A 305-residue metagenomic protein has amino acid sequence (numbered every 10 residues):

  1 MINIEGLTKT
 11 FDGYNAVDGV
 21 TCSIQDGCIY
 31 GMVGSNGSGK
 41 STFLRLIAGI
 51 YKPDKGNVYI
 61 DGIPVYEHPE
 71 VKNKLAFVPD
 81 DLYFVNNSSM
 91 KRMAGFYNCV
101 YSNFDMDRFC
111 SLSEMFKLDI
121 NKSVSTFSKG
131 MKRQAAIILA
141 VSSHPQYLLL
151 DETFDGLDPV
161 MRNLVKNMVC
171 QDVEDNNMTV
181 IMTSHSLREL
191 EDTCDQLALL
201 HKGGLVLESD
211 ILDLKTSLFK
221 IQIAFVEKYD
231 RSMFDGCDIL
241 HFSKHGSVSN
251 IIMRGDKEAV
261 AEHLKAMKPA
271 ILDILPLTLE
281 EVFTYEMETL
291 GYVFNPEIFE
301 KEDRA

Functional and structural regions predicted by a protein language model:
G34-G39: Walker A (P-loop) phosphate-binding loop of ABC-type ATPase nucleotide-binding domains
A48: Helix-to-loop junction immediately C-terminal to a conserved catalytic motif
G56-V71: Conserved ABC transporter NBD signature motif
P79-A135: ABC-family P-loop ATPase nucleotide-binding domains
L148-E152: Catalytic Walker B motif of ABC-type/P-loop ATPase nucleotide-binding domains
V165-G255: ABC transporter nucleotide-binding domain
I252-A305: C-terminal coupling/interaction segments
